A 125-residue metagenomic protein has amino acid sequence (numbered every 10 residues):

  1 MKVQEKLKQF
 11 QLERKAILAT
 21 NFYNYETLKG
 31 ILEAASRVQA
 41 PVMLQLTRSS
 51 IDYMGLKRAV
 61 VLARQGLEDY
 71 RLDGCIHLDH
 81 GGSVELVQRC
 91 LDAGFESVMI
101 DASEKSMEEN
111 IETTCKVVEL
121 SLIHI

Functional and structural regions predicted by a protein language model:
M1-L18: N-terminal amphipathic alpha-helix/helix-capping segment at the start of soluble metabolic enzymes
V3-Q4, Y25-Y70: Glycine-rich, positively charged N-terminal anion/phosphate-binding segment
I17-N21, V42-Q45, G74-D79, V98-I100: Hydrophobic faces of well-ordered beta-strands that scaffold small-molecule active sites in alpha/beta enzyme cores
Y23-Y25, T47-S49, D79-S83, S103-K105: Active-site beta-loop-alpha junctions enriched in small/polar residues
V38-A40, D92-S97: Glycine-enriched alpha-helix->loop->beta-strand junction motifs that scaffold or abut catalytic
D52-V60, G82-E85, E104-L120: Active-site-adjacent beta->alpha loops and helix N-cap segments on the catalytic face of soluble alpha/beta enzymes
I123-I125: Conserved small/polar residues in nucleotide/adenosyl-binding loops
